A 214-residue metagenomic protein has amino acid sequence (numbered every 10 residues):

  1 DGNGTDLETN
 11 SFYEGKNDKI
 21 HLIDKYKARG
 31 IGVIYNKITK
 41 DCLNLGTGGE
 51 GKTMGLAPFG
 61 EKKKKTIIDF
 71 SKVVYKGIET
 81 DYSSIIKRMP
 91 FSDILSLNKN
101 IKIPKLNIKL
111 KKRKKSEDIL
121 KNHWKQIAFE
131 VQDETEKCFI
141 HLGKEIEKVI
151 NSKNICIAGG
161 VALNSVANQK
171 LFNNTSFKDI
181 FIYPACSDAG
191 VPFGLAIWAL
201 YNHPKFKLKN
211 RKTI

Functional and structural regions predicted by a protein language model:
D1-I214: Short acidic/glycine-rich loops and adjacent helix/strand connectors that line catalytic pockets where negatively
